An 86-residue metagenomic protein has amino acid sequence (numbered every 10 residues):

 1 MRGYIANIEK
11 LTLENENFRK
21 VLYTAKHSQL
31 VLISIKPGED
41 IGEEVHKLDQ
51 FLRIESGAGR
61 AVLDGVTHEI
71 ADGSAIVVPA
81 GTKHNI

Functional and structural regions predicted by a protein language model:
M1-H27, V62, V77: A short, N-terminal "cap"/entry segment at the start of jelly-roll beta-barrel domains of the cupin/DSBH fold
N15-E16, V31-H46: Conserved short histidine dyad/triad with adjacent acidic residue
S28, P37, K47, V66 (+1 more regions): A generic "binding-loop/recognition-motif" signal
L32, G42, F51, V66-H68: Short, surface-exposed secondary-structure edge patches
D49-R60, D64: Glycine- and acidic-residue-biased ligand/ion/polar-headgroup-sensing regions
G65-A80: Short acidic-glycine-tyrosine-enriched beta hairpin
A80-I86: Ligand-binding loop in jelly-roll beta-barrel domains
